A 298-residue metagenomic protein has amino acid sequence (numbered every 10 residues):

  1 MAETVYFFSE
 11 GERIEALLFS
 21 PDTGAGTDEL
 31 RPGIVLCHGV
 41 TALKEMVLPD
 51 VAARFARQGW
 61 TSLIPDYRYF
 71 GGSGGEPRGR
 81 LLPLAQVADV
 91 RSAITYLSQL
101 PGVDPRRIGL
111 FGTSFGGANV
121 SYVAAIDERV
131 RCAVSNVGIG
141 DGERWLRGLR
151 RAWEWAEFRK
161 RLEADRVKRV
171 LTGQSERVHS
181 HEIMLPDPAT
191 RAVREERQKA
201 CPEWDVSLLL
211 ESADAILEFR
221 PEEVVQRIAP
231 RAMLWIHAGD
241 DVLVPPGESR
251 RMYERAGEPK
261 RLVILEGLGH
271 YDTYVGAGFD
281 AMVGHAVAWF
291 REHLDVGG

Functional and structural regions predicted by a protein language model:
M1-E29: N-terminal cap/lid segment of alpha/beta-hydrolase-fold proteins
A25-R31, G39-P65, G71: Short substrate-entry loop that stabilizes the transition state in hydrolases
L43-V47, L63, F70-G109, G276-M282: Catalytic nucleophile-loop/oxyanion-hole region of alpha/beta-hydrolase and closely related hydrolase-like folds
N119-K199: Alpha/beta-hydrolase-fold enzymes
I228, W235-H237: Short beta-strand/loop motif that positions the catalytic acidic residue of the alpha/beta-hydrolase fold
V242-E248: Conserved alpha/beta-hydrolase "acid-adjacent" motif
R255-Y271: Catalytic histidine neighborhood in serine/cysteine hydrolases with alpha/beta-hydrolase-type architecture
E266-G298: Catalytic active-site module of serine/aspartate enzymes centered on a nucleophile-bearing elbow/loop
